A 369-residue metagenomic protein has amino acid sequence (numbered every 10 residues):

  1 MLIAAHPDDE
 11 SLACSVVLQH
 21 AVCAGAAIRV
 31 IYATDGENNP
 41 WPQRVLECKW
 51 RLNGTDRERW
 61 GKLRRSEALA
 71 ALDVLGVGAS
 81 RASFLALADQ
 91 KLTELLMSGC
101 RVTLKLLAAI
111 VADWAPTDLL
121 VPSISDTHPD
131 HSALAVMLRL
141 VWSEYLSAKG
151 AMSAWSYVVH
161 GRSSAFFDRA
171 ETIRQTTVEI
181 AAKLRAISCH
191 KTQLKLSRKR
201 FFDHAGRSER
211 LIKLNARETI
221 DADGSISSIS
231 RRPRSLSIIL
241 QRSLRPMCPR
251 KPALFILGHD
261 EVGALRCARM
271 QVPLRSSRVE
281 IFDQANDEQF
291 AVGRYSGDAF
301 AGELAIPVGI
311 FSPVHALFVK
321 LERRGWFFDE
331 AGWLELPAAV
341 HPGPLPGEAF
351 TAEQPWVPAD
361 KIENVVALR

Functional and structural regions predicted by a protein language model:
M1-W114, R139-M152, I238-L240, L244-M247 (+3 more regions): Active-site rim/loop-helix segments in enzyme catalytic domains that contact anionic ligands
E10-L12, E37-P40, S125-H131, S163-A165 (+1 more regions): Active-site environment of divalent metal-dependent phosphoester hydrolases
S66-S80, M97, E144-R369: The feature marks non-catalytic terminal segments
T93-L96, H131-A133, F167-D168: A short secondary-structure junction signal
T117-T127: Acidic beta-strand-to-loop metal/phosphate-binding motif
D126-E144: Short Gly/Thr/Asp-enriched flexible loops that form oxyanion-binding sites at enzyme active sites
